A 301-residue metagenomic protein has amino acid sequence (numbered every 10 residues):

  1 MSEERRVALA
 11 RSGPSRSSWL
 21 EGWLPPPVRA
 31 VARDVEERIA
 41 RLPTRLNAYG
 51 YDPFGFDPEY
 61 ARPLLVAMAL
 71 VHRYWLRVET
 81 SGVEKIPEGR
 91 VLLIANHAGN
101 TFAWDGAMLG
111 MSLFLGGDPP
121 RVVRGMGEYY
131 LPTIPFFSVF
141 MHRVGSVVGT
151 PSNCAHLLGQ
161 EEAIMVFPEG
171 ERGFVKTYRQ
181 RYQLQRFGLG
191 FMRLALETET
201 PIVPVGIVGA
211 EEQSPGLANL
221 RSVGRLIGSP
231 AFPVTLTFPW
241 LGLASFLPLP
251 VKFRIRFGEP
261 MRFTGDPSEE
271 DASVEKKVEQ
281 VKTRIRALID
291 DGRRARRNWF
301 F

Functional and structural regions predicted by a protein language model:
M1-Y60, H156-F301: Non-catalytic C-terminal accessory region of glycerolipid acyltransferases and related lyso-lipid remodeling enzymes
S2-S152, L220, D290-F301: Membrane-anchoring hydrophobic helices of lipid-metabolizing enzymes
